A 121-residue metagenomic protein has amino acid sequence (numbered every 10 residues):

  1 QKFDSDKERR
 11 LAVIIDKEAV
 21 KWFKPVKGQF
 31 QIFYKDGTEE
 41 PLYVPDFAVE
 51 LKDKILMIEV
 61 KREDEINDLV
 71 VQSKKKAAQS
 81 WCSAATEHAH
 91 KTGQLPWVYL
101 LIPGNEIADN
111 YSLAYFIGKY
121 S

Functional and structural regions predicted by a protein language model:
Q1-S121: Electrostatic, structured charged patches in enzyme active sites and in nucleic-acid/phosphate-binding
